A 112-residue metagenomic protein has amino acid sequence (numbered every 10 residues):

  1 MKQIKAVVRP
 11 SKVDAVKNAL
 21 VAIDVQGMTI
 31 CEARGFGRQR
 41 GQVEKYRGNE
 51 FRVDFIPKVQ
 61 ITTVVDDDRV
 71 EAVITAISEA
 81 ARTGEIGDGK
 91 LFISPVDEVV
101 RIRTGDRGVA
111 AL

Functional and structural regions predicted by a protein language model:
M1-L112: Positively charged, small/polar-rich N-terminal and surface patches that mediate targeting and assembly and bind
